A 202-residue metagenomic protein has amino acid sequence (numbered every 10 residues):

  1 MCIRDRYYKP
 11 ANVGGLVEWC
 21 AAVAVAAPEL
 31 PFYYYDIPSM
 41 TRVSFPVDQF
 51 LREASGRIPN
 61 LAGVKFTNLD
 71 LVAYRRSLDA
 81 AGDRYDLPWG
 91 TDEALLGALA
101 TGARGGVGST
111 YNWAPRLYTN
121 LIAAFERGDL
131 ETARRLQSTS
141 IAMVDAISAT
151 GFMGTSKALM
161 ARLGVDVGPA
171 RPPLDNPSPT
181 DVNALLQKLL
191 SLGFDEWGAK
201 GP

Functional and structural regions predicted by a protein language model:
M1-I3: Short, small-residue-biased leader/transition segments that mark boundaries at the very start of proteins
R6-Y7, D92: Active-site pre-Tyr helix/loop in NAD(P)-dependent dehydrogenases
Y7-V13, P38-S44, V72, L174-N176: Short, small-residue-enriched loops and turns at beta-alpha junctions that line or gate enzyme active sites
A11-W19, Q49: Alpha-helix N-cap and loop-to-helix initiation/capping positions
N12-V13, D79, A199: Short linear sequence elements within intrinsically disordered, low-complexity coil regions
A24-L30, P38-S148: Catalytic alpha/beta core domains of metabolic enzymes, predominantly
A103, T110, A114-P202: C-terminal alpha-helical cap/extension of soluble enzyme domains
